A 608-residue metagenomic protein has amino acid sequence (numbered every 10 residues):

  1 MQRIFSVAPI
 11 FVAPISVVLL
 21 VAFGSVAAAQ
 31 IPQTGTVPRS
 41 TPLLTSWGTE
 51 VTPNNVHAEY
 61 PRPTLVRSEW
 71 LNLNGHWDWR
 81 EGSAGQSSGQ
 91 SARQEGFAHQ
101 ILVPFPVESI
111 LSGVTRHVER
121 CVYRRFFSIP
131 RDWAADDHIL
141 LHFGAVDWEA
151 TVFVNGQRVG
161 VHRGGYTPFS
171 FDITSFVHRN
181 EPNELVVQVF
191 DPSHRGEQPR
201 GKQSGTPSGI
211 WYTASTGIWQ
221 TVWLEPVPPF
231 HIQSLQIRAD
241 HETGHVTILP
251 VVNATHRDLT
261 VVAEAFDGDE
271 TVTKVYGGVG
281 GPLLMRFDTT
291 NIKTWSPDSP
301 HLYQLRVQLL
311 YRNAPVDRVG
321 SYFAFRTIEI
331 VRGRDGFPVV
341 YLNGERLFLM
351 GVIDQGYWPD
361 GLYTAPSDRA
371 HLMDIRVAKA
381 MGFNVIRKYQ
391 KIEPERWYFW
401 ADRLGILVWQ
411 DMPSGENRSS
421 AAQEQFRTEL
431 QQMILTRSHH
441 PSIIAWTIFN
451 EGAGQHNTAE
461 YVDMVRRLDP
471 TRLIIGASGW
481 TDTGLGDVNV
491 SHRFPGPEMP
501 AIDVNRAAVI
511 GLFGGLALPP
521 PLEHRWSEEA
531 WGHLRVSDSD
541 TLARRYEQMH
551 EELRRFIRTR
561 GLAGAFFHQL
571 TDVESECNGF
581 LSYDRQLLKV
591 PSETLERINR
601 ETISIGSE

Functional and structural regions predicted by a protein language model:
F11-G24: Bacterial N-terminal signal peptides
I31-H142, P199-W211, S215-Q220, P228 (+4 more regions): Extended carbohydrate-recognition surfaces in non-catalytic/accessory domains of CAZymes and lectin-like proteins
R80-G82, G113-H231, T255, L302 (+3 more regions): Accessory beta-strand-rich segments of carbohydrate-active enzymes
F153-V159, F266-G268, R312, N343-G344: Short strand-turn-strand beta-turns centered on an Asx-Gly dipeptide
V154, H245-G277, L283-M285: Beta-strand-rich binding/interaction modules
P226-H256, R334-V339, E601-E608: Surface beta-strand/loop "capping" patches
L235, R306-A378, E601: N-terminal carbohydrate-binding accessory modules
M373-A380, N384-V590, T594-I598: Substrate-binding/catalytic cleft of secreted carbohydrate-active enzymes, primarily glycoside hydrolases
